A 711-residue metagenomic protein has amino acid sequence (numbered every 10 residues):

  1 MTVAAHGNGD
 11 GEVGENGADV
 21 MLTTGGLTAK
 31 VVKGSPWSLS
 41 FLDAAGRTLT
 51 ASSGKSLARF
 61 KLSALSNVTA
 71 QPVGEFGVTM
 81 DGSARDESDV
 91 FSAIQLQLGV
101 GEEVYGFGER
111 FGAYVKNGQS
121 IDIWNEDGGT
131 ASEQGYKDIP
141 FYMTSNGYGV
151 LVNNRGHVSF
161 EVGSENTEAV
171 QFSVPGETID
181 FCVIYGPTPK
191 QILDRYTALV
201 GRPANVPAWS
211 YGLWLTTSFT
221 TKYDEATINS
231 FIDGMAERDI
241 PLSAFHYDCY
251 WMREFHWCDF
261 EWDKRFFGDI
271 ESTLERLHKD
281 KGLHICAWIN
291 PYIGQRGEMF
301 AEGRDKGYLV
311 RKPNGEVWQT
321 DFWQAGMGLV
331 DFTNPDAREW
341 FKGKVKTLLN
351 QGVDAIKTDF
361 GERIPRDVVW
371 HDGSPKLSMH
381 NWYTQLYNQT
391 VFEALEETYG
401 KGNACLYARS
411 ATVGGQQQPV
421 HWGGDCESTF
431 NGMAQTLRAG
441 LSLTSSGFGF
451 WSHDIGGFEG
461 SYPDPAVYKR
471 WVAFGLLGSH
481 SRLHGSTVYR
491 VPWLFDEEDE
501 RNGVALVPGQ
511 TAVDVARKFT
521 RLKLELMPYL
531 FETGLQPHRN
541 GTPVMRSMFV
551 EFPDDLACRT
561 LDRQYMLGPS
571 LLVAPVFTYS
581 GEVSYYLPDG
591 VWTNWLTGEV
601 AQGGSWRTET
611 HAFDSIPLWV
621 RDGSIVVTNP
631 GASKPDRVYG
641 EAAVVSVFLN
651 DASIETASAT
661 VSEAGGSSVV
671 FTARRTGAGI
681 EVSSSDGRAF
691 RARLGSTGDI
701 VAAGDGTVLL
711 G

Functional and structural regions predicted by a protein language model:
T2-G11, R311, W595-F613, I700-G711: Solvent-exposed beta-strand/loop surfaces of large extracellular or lumenal domains
T2-V3, T79, P241-A516, E551-D555 (+1 more regions): Aromatic- and carboxylate-enriched substrate-binding clefts and catalytic-loop regions of carbohydrate-active enzymes
V3-P207, T216-F219, E225-A226, I232-E237 (+2 more regions): Catalytic and substrate-binding clefts that recognize carbohydrates or anionic sugar/phosphate headgroups
A18, G25-L27, V32-P36, A44-G46 (+19 more regions): An acidic- and aromatic-residue-enriched active-site/binding cleft used to recognize and process polar
G26, F141, M235, L277-H278 (+8 more regions): Conserved structural-core and active-site-/substrate-pathway-adjacent residues in large, well-folded domains of enzymes
D122, P140-Y142, G149, G212-L215 (+15 more regions): Structured core elements
A131-S132, P203-V206, W214-G268, E275: A conserved hydrophobic secondary-structure block that centers on an alpha-helix together with its immediately flanking
F392-A404, A411-H421, L443-H453, G460-G687 (+1 more regions): Catalytic core of carbohydrate-active enzymes
